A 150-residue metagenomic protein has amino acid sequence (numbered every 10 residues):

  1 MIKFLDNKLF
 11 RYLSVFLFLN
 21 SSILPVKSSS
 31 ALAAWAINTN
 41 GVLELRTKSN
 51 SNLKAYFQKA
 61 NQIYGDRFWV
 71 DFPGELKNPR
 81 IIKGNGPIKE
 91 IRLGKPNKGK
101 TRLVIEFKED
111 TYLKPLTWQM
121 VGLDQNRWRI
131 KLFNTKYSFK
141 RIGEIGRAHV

Functional and structural regions predicted by a protein language model:
I2-R147: Short linear recognition/processing motifs and adjacent strand/loop elements at protein termini and domain edges
